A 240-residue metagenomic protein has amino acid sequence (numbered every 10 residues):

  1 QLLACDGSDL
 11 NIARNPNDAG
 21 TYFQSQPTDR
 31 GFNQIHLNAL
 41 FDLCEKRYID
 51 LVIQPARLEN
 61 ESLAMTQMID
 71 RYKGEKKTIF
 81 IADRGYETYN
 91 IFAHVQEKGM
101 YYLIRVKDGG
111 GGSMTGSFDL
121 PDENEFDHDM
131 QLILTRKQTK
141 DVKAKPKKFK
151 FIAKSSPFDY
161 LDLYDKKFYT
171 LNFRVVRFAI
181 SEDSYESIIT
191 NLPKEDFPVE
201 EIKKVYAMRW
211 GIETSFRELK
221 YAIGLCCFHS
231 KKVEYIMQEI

Functional and structural regions predicted by a protein language model:
S8-D18, Q26-I240: Single, function-defining residue in the core of a domain
F23: Extracytosolic and intramembrane catalytic regions of membrane-associated proteins in envelope/secretory systems
